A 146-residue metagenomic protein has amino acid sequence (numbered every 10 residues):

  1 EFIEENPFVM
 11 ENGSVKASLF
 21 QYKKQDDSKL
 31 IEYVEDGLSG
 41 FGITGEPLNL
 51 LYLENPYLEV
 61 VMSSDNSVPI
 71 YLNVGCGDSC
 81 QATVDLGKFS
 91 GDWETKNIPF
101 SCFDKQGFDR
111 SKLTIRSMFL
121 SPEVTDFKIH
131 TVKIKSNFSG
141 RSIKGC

Functional and structural regions predicted by a protein language model:
E1-A17: Short, tryptophan-glycine- and acidic/Ser/Thr-enriched carbohydrate-recognition patches
N12-S14, D27-S28, D78-S79, G107 (+1 more regions): Intrinsic-disorder/low-complexity loop/linker signature
V15, D26, G91-W93, L113 (+1 more regions): Short, solvent-exposed coil/turn segments
V15-G40: Short carbohydrate-recognition loop motifs
Y33-G107, E123-K128, K133-F138: Extracellular ligand-binding interfaces
K105-R116: Noncatalytic modules at the cell exterior or secretory-pathway interfaces, chiefly beta-strand-rich lectin/adhesion
R116-E123: Predominantly extracellular/luminal carbohydrate-interaction, adhesion, and secreted-enzyme modules that are
G140-C146: Activation corresponds to long, low-complexity, non-globular regions
